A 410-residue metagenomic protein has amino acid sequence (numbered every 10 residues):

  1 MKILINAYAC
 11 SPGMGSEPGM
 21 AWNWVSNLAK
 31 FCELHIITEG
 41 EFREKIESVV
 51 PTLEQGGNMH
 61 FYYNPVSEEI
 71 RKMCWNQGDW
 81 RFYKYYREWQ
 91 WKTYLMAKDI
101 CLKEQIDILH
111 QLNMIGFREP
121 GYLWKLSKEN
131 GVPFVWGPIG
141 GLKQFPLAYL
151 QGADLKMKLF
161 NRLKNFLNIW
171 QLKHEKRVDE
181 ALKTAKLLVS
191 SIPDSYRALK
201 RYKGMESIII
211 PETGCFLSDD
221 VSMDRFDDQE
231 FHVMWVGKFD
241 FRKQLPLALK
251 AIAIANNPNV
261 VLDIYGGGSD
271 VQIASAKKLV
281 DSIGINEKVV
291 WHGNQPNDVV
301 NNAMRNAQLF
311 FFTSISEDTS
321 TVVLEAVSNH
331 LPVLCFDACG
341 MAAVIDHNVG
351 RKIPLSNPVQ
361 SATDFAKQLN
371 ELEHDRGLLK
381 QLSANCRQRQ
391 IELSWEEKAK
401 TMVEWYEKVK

Functional and structural regions predicted by a protein language model:
G19, F231, D240-I254: A conserved mid-protein helix/loop that constitutes part of the nucleotide-sugar donor-binding site
Y62, L167-S222, D228: Donor nucleotide-sugar binding/catalytic pocket of nucleotide-sugar-dependent glycosyltransferases
L182, N294-Q295, N302-A307: Short alpha-helical donor nucleotide-sugar binding micro-motif in glycosyltransferases
A274-Q295: Nucleotide-activated donor-binding/catalytic signature segment of Leloir-type glycosyltransferases, i.e., the conserved
I315: Aromatic "clamp/platform" in nucleotide-sugar-dependent glycosyltransferases that forms part of the donor/acceptor
P332-C335: Short hydrophobic beta-strand element within catalytic cores of glycosyltransferases and related nucleotide-activated
A342-N370, G377-L378: Change "using UDP/GDP/dTDP sugars" to "using nucleotide sugars
E371, L378-E392, T401-E404, K408: A short, well-ordered alpha-helix in the C-terminal region of glycosyltransferases
